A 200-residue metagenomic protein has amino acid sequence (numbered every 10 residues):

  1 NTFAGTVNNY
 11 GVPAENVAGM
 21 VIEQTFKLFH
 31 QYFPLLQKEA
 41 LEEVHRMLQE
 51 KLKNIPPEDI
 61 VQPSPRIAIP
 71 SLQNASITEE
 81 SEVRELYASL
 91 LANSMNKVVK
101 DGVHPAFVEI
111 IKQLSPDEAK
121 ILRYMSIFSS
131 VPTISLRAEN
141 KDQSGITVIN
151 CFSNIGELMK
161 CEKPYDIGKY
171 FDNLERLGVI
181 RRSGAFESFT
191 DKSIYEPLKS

Functional and structural regions predicted by a protein language model:
T2-D117: Charged, alpha-helical interface segments at or near domain boundaries
E43, M47, F128, E139-N140 (+1 more regions): Residue-level signal for alpha-helical context at structural boundaries
Q62-I67, E157-F189: Short amphipathic alpha-helical interaction segments
N93, F128, L177: Mid-sequence acidic-hydrophobic segments that form the walls of catalytic/ligand-binding cavities or oligomerization
G102-K160: Short amphipathic alpha-helical interface segments
F189-S200: Short, amphipathic alpha-helical interaction segments positioned at domain boundaries
